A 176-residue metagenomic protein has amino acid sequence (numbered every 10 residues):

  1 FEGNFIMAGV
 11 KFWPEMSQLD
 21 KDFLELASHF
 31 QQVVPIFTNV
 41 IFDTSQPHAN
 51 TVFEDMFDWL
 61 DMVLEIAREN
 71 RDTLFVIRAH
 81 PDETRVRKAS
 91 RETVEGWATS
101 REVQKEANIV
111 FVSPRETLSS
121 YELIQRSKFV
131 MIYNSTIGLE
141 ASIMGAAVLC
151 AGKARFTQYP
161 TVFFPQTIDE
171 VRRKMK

Functional and structural regions predicted by a protein language model:
F1-E54: A nucleotide-sugar donor-handling region in carbohydrate enzymes
F1-W13, P160-K176: Leloir-type glycosyltransferase catalytic cores
F37-N39, R78-D82, V112-P114, I132-N134 (+1 more regions): Generic beta-strand/beta-sheet core signal
I41-T51, V76-R85, V110, E122: Glycine- and acidic
F53-R68: Histidine-anchored nucleotide/phosphate-binding helix
L64-E116: Catalytic donor nucleotide-activated moiety binding site of glycosyltransferases and closely related
R115-F163: A donor-sugar binding/catalytic signature common to diverse glycosyltransferases and related nucleotide-sugar
